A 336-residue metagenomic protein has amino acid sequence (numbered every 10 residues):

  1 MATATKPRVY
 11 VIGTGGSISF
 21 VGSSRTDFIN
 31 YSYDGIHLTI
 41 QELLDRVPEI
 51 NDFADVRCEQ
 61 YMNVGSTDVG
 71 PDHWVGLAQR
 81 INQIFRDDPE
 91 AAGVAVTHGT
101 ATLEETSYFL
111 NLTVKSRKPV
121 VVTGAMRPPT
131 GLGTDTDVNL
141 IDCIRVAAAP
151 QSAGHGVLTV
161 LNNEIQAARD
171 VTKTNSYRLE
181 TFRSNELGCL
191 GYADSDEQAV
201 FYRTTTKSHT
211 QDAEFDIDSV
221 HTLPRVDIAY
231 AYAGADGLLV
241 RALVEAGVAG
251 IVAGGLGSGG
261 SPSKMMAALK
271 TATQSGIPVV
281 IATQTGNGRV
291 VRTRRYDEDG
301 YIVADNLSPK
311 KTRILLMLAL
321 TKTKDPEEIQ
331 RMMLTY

Functional and structural regions predicted by a protein language model:
M1-I84, A267: ATP/NTP phosphate-donor binding region
T5-R8, I12-S19, S24, I36-I50 (+3 more regions): Accessory alpha-helical/coil subdomains and C-terminal extensions that flank or cap enzyme catalytic cores
T14-G16, G99-T100, A125-P128, L256-S258 (+1 more regions): Short, ordered loop/turn segments at secondary-structure junctions
V21-R25, S107-Y108, L132-D135, Q166-K173 (+1 more regions): Short acidic, glycine/serine/threonine-rich loops at helix termini
D88-L103, A246-S258: Short acidic, glycine-rich surface-loop motifs adjacent to enzyme active sites
V96-K118, S261-K270: Short Gly/Thr/Asp-enriched flexible loops that form oxyanion-binding sites at enzyme active sites
V122-S195: Internal gly/pro-rich beta-alpha loop/helix module that stabilizes soluble enzyme cofactors or their anionic handles
S258-Y336: C-terminal non-catalytic interaction/assembly regions of soluble proteins
